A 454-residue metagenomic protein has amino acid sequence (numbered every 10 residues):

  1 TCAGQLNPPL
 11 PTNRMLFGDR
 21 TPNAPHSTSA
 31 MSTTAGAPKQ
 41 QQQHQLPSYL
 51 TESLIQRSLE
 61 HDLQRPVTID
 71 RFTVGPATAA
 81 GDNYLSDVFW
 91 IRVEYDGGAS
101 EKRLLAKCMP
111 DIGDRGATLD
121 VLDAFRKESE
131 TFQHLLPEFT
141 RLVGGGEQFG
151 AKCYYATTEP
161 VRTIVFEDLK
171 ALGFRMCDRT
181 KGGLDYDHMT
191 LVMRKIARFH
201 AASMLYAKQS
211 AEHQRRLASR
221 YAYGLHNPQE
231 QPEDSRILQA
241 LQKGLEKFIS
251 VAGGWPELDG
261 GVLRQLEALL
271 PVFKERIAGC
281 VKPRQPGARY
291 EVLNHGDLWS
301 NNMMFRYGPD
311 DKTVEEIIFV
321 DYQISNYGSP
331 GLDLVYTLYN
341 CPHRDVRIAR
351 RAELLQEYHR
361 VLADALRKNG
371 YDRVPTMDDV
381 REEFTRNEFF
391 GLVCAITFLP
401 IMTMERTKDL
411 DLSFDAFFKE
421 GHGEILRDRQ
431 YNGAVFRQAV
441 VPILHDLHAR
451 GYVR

Functional and structural regions predicted by a protein language model:
Q5, H26, Q40-Q41: Low-complexity, intrinsically disordered or signal/transmembrane-proximal segments
S32-F72: Juxta-kinase regulatory segment immediately upstream of eukaryotic protein kinase catalytic domains
P76-Q242, P330-G331: Conserved ATP-binding subdomain of kinase catalytic cores across diverse folds
D82-G98, L105, A268-P330: Active-site acidic catalytic loop and adjacent metal/ATP-binding pocket of ATP-dependent phosphoryl transfer enzymes
E130, H134, I324-K368, F390-F414 (+1 more regions): Active-site activation/catalytic loop segments of kinase-like enzymes and analogous catalytic loops in related
G173-H295, M304-D311, F417, G421 (+2 more regions): ATP-dependent phospho-/nucleotidyl transfer catalytic cores
Y371-T385, F390-R454: Helical subdomain adjoining the active site within ATP-dependent kinase catalytic cores
